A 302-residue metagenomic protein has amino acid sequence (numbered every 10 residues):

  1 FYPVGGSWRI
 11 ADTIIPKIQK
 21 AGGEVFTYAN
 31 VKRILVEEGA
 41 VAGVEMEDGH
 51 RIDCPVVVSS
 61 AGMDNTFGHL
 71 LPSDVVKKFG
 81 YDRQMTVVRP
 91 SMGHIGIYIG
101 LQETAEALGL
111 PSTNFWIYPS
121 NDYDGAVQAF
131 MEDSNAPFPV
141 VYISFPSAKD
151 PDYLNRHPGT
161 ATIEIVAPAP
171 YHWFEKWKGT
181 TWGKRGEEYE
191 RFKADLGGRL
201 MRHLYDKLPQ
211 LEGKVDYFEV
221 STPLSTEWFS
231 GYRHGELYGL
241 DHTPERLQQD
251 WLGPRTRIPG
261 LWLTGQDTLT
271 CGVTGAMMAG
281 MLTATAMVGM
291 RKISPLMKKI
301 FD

Functional and structural regions predicted by a protein language model:
F1-D48: Helical element adjacent to the flavin cofactor pocket in flavoenzyme catalytic cores
E24, Y28, Q210-E219, S294 (+1 more regions): Flexible, glycine/charged-enriched surface loops at secondary-structure junctions
N30-E37, G289-D302: Active-site-proximal substrate-binding core of FAD-dependent oxidoreductases
K32-H157: Mid-domain catalytic core of redox enzymes that form a hydrophobic substrate pocket/lid adjacent to a catalytic redox
V58, I99, I165, L204 (+3 more regions): Hydrophobic, well-ordered secondary-structure elements that form the walls of internal hydrophobic environments
Q102-S221: C-terminal segments that line or cap access tunnels to active or ligand-binding sites in enzymes and enzyme-associated
F138-S144, M201-R202, D206-T270: A glycine-rich dinucleotide-binding beta-alpha-beta segment and adjacent secondary-structure elements that constitute
Q266-V288: A conserved FAD-binding loop/helix module that cradles the flavin
